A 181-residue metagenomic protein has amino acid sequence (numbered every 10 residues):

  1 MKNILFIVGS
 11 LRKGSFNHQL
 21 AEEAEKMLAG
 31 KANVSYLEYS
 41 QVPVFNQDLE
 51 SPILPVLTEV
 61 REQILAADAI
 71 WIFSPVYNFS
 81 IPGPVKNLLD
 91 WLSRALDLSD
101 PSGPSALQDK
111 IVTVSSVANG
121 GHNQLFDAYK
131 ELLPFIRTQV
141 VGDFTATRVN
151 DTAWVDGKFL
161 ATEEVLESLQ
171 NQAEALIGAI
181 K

Functional and structural regions predicted by a protein language model:
K2-K31: N-terminal beta1-alpha1 ligand-phosphate binding loop
L5, Q139-K181: Glycine-rich phosphate/pyrophosphate-binding loop and the adjoining helix
A29-S35, T138-V140: A generic structural motif
Y39-P55, A153-K158: N-terminal beta-loop-helix "entrance" segment that forms/cooperates in small-molecule cofactor or anionic ligand
V56-I136: Helix-loop-strand module that forms the ligand-binding subsite of alpha/beta enzymes
